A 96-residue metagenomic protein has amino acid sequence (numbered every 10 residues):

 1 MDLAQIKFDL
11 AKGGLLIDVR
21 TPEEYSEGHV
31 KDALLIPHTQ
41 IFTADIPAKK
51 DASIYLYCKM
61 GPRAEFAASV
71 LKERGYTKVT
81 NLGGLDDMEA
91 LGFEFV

Functional and structural regions predicted by a protein language model:
D2-L15, T21-S53, P62-V96: Rhodanese-like catalytic fold shared by cysteine-dependent sulfurtransferases and DSP/PTP-type phosphatases
Y57-C58: Short, surface-exposed ligand- or partner-binding patches at beta-edge/loop junctions that are enriched in aromatics
